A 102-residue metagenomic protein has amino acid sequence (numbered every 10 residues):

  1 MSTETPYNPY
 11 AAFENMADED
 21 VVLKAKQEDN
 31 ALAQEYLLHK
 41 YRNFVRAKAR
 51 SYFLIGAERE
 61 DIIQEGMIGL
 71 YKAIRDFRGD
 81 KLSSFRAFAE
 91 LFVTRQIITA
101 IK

Functional and structural regions predicted by a protein language model:
M1-K102: Alpha-helical promoter-recognition and RNA polymerase-docking modules of transcription initiation factors, dominated by
